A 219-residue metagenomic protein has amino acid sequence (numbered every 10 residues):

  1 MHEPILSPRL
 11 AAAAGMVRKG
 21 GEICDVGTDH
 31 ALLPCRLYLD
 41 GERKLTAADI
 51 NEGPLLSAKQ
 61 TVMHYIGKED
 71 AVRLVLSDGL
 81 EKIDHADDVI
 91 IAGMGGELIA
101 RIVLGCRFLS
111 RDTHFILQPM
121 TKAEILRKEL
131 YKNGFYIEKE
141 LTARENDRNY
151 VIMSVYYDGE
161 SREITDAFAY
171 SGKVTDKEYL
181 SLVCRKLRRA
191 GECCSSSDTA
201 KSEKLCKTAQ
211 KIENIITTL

Functional and structural regions predicted by a protein language model:
M1-G20, C35-R36: S-adenosyl-L-methionine
H2-P8, K82, D87, E97-L219: Class I S-adenosyl-L-methionine
G20-D29: Conserved class I S-adenosyl-L-methionine
E22, D87-V89: Structural motif
H30-R43: Conserved SAM-binding loop of SAM-dependent methyltransferases across substrates and taxa, primarily the Class I
K44-D49: Conserved SAM-binding motif I beta-strand of class I
N51-G53: Conserved SAM/SAH-binding beta-strand->alpha-helix loop
L56-D84: S-adenosyl-L-methionine
